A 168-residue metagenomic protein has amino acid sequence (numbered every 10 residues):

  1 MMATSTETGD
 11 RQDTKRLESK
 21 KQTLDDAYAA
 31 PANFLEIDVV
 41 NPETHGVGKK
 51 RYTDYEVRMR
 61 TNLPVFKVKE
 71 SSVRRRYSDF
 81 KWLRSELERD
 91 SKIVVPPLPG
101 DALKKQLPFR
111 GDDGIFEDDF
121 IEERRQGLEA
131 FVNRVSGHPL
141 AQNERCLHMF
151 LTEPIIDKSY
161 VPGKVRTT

Functional and structural regions predicted by a protein language model:
M2-T168: Phox homology (PX) phosphoinositide-binding domain
